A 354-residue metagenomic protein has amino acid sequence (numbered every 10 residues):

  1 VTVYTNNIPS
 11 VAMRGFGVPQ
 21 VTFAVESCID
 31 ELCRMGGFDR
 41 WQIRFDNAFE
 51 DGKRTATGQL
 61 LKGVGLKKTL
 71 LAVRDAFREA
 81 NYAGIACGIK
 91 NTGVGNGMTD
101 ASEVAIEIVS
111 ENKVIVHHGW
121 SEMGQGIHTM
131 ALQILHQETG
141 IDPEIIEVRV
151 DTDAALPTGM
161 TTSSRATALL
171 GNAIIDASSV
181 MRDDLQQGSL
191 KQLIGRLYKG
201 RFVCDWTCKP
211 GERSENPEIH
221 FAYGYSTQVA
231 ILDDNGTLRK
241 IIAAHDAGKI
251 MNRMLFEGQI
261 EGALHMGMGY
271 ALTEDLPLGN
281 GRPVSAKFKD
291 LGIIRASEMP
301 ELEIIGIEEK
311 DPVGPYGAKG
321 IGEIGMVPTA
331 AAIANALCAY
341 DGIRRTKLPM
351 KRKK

Functional and structural regions predicted by a protein language model:
V1-R14, V18-G88, T92, I134-K354: C-terminal catalytic domains of large/alpha subunits in multi-subunit enzymes
A86-K113, H118, Q125, E218-T227: Conserved beta-alpha junction segments in alpha/beta enzyme cores
G119-M123, D246-G248: A short interface-forming secondary-structure element
H128-T129: Conserved strand-to-helix beginnings and helix N-cap segments that scaffold or border functional pockets
